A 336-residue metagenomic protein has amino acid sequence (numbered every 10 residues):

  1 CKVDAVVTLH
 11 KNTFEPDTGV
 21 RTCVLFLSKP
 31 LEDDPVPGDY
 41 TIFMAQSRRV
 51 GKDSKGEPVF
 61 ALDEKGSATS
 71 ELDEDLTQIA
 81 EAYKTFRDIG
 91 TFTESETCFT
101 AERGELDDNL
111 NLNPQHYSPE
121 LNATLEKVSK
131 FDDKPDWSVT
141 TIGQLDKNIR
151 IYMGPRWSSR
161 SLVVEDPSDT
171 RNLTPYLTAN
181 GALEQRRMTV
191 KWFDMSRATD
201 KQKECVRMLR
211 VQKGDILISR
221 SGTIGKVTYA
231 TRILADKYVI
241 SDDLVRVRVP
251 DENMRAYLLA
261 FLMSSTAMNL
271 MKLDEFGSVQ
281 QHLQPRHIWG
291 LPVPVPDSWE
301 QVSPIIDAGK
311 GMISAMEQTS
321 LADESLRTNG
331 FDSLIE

Functional and structural regions predicted by a protein language model:
K2-N12: Conserved S-adenosyl-L-methionine
E15-P135: Flexible, glycine-/basic-rich loop-and-beta segments that form/coincide with the SAM-dependent methyltransferase
L25, K237-V245, G277-S303: A short glycine-rich beta-alpha junction/loop motif
F26-S28, Q46, T178, R246-R248 (+1 more regions): Short, well-ordered beta-strand micro-motif
Y83-V163, V295-E336: Non-catalytic DNA-recognition/assembly elements of restriction-modification systems
G143-E165, N180-K213: Sequence-specific dsDNA recognition surfaces
L162-P175, T189-R197, L209-V211, Y229-S241 (+1 more regions): Short, surface-exposed loop/turn microsegments at beta-strand edges and helix-strand junctions
V206-L209, I216-M263: A short beta-sheet element
